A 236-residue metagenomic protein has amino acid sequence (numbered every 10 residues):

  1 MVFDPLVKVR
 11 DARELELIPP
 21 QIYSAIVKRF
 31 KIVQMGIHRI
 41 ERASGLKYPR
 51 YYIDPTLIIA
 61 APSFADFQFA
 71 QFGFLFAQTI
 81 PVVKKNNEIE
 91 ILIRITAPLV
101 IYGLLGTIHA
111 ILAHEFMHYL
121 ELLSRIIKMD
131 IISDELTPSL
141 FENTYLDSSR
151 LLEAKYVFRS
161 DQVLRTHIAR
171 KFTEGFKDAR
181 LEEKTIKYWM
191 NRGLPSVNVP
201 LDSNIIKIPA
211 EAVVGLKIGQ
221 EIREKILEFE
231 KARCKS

Functional and structural regions predicted by a protein language model:
M1-P81, E174-D178, E183-S236: A metal-dependent hydrolase signature that marks the N-terminal structural subdomain at the beginning of catalytic folds
V9, K84-K85, N143-D147: Acidic surface patches and DE-rich sequence motifs
A61-G106, Y119-L123: Active-site scaffold of zinc-dependent metalloenzymes
L105-T107, S133-D134: Short, surface-exposed coil-to-beta transition loops
T107-E115: Short alpha-helical catalytic segment bearing the HExxH-like zincin motif of zinc-dependent metalloproteases
S124-G175: Post-HExxH zinc-binding segment in Zn-dependent metallohydrolases
